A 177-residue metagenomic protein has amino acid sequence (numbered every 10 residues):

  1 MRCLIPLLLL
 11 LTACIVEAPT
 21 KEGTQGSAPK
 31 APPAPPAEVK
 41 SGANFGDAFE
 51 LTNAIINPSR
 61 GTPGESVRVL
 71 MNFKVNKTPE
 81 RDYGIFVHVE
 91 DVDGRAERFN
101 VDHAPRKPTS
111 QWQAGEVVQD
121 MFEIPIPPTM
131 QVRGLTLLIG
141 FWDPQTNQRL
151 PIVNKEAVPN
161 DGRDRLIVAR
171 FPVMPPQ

Functional and structural regions predicted by a protein language model:
M1-T12: Sec-dependent bacterial lipoprotein signal peptides
C14-Q177: Extracellular/lumen-exposed scaffold segments
